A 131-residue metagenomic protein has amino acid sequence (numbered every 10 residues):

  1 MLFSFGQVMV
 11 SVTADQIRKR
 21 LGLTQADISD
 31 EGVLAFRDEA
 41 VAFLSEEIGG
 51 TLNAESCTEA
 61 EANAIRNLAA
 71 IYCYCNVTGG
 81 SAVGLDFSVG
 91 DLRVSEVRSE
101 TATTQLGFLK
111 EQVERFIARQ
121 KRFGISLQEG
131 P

Functional and structural regions predicted by a protein language model:
M1-A62, F108-P131: Conserved short "hinge" loops at termini or chain/domain junctions
Q7, G32, V89-L92, E100-T101: Intrinsic-disorder/low-complexity loop/linker signature
A40-F43, E47, L68-Y72, N76: Amphipathic alpha-helical segments in well-ordered regions
A54, V83-G84, Q105: Short amphipathic alpha-helical leader/targeting segments
A69-G90: Mid-chain, well-packed structural core segment of small domains
S95-E114: Glycine-rich, aromatic-bearing surface loops/beta-hairpins
